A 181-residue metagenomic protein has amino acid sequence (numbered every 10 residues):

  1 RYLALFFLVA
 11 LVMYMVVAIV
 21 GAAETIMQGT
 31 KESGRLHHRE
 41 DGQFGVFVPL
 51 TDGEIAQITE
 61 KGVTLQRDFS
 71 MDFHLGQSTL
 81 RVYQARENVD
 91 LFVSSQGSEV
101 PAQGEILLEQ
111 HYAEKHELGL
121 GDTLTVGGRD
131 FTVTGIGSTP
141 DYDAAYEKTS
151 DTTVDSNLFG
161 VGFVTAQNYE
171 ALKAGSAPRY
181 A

Functional and structural regions predicted by a protein language model:
Y2-F6, L11-R39: Alpha-helical transmembrane segments
E24-A181: Basic-flanked hydrophobic alpha-helices used for secretion and membrane insertion
